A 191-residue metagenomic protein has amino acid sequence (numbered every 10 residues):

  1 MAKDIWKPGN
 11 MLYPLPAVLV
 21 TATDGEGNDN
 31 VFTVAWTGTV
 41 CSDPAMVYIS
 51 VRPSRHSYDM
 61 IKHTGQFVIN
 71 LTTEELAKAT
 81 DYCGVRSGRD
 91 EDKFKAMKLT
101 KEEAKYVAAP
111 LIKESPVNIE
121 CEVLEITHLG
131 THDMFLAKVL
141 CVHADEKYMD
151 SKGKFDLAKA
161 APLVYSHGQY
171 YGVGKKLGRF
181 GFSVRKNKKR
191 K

Functional and structural regions predicted by a protein language model:
M1-K191: Basic, polyanion-binding surface patches
